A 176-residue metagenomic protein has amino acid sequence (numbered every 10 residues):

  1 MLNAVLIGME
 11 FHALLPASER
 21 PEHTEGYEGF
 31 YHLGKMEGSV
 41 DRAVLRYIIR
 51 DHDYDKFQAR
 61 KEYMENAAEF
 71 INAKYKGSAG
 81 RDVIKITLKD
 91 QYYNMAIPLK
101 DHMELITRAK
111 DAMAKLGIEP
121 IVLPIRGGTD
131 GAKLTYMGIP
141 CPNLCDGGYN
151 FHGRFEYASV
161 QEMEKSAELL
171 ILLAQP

Functional and structural regions predicted by a protein language model:
L2-P176: Metal-dependent amide/peptide-bond hydrolase catalytic core, centered on the "pita-bread" metallohydrolase fold
